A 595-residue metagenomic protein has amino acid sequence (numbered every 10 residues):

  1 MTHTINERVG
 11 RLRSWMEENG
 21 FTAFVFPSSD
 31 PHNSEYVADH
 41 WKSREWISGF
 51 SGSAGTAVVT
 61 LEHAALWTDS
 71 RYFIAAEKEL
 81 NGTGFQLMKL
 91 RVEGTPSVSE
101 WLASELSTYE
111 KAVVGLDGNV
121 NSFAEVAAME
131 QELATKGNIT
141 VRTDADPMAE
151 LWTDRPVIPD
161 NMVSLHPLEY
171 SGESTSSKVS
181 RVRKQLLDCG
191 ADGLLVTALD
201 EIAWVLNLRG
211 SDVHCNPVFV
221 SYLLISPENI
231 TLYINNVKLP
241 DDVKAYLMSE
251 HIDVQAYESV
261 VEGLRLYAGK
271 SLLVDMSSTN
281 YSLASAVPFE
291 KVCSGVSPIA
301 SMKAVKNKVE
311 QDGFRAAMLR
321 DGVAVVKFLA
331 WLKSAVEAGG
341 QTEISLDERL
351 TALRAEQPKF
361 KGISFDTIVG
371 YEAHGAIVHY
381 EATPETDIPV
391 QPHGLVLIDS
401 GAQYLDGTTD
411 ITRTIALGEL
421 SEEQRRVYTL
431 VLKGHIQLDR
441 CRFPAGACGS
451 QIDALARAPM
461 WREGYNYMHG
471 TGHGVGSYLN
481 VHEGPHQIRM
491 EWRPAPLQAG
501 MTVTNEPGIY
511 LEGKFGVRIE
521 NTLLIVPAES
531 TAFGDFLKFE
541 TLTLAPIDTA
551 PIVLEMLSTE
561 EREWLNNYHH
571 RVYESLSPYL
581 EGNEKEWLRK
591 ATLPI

Functional and structural regions predicted by a protein language model:
M1-I595: Active-site neighborhoods and metal-handling regions in enzymes and metal-associated proteins
